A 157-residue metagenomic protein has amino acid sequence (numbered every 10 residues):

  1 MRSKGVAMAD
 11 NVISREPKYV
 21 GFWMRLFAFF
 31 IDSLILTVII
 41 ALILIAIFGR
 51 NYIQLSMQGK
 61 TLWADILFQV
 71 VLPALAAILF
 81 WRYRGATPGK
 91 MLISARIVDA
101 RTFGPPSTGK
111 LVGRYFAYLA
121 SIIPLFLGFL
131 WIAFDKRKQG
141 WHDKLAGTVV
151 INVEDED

Functional and structural regions predicted by a protein language model:
R2-D157: Membrane-interfacial and juxtamembrane segments of integral membrane proteins
